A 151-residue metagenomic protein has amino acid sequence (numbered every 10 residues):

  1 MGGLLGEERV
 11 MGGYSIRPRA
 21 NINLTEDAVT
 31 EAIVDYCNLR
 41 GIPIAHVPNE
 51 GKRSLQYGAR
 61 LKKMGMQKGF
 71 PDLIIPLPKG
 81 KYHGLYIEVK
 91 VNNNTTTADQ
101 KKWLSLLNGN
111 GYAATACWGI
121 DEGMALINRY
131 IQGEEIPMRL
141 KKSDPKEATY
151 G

Functional and structural regions predicted by a protein language model:
M1-G151: Catalytic phosphate/metal-binding cores of nucleic-acid and nucleotide-processing enzymes, i.e., regions that mediate
